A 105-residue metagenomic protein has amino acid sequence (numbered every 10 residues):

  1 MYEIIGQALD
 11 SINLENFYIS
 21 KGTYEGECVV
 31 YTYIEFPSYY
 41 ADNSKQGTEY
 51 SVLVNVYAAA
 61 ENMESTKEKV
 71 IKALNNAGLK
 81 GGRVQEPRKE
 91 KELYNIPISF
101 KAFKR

Functional and structural regions predicted by a protein language model:
M1-S44, A59, T66: Small/polar-rich, solvent-exposed N-terminal microdomains that initiate assembly or binding
Y24, K45-E49, K91-L93: Short coil/turn motifs at beta-sheet boundaries
Y33-E35, A41-N43, V52, F100-R105: Long, continuous compositionally biased terminal/linker segments
D42-N43, L53-A58, G78-G82: Glycine-rich loops and low-complexity Gly/Arg-rich segments that provide flexible linkers or classic glycine-based
T48-A60, Y94-F103: Oligomerization/assembly interface segments of phage tail-like spikes and tubes
E68-R105: Acidic-leaning, charged glycine-interspersed low-complexity segments
